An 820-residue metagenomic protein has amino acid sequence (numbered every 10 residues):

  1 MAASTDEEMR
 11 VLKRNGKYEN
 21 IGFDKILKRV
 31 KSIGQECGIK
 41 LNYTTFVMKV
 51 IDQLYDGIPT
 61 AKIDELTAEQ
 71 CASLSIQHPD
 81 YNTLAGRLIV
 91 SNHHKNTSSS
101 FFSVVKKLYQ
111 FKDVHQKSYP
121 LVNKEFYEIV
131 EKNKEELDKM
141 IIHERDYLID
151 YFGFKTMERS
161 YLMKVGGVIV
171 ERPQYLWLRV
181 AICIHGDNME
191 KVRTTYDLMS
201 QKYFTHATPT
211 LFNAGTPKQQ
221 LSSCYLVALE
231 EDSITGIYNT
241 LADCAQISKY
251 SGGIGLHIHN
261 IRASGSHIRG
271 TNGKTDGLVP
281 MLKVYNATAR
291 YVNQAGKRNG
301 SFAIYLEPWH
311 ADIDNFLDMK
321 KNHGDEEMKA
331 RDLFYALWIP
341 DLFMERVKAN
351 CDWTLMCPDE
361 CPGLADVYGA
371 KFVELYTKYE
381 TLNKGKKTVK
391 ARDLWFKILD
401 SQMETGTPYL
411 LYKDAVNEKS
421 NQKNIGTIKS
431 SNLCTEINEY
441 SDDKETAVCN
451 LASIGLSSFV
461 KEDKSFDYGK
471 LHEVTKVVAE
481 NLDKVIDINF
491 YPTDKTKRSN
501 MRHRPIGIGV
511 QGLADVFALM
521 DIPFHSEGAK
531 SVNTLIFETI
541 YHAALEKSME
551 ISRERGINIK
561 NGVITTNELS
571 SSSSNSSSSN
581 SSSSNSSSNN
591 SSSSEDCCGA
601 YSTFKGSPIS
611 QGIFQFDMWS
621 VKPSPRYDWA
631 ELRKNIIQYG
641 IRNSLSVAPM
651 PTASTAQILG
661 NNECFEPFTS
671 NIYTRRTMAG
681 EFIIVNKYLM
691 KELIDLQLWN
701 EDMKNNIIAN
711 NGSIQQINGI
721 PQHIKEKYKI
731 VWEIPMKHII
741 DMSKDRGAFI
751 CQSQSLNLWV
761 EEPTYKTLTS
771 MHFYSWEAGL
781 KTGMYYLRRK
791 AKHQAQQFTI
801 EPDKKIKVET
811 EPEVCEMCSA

Functional and structural regions predicted by a protein language model:
A2-E7, K40-L178, E190-Y196: Core nucleic-acid recognition elements
L12, N92-E144, S222-Y468, Y491 (+6 more regions): Active-site cavity-forming subdomains of large catalytic enzyme subunits
F46-D56, T60-A61, L221, A263-F302 (+3 more regions): A structural-propensity feature for long, helix-poor, extended segments
I58, S73, L148-M163, S200-A214 (+5 more regions): Core structural elements
V130-I142, D146-T156, T435-Y440, L482 (+6 more regions): Catalytic alpha/beta core of large soluble enzyme barrels
M140-S160, D187-K218, A245, K727-D745: Conserved oxyanion/phosphate-binding beta-strand-loop segments in alpha/beta enzyme cores
V474-K497, M501, P505, P523-S570 (+4 more regions): Internal maturation/activation junctions in enzymes
S570-S593: Asparagine/serine/threonine-enriched low-complexity, disordered tracts, especially those forming N-linked glycosylation
